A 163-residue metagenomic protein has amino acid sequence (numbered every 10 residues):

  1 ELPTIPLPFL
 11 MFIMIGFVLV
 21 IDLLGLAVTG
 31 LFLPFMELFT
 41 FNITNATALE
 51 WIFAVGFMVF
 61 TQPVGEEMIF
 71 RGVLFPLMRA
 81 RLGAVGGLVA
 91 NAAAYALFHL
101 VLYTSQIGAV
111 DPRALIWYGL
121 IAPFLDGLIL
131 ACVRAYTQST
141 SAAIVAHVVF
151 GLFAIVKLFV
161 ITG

Functional and structural regions predicted by a protein language model:
E1-L24, I43, A80-G83: Interfacial transmembrane-helix boundary/kink motif in multi-pass membrane proteins
L19-L26, F35-F39, A48-G163: Transmembrane helix-loop-helix hairpins at the membrane interface of multi-pass integral membrane proteins
